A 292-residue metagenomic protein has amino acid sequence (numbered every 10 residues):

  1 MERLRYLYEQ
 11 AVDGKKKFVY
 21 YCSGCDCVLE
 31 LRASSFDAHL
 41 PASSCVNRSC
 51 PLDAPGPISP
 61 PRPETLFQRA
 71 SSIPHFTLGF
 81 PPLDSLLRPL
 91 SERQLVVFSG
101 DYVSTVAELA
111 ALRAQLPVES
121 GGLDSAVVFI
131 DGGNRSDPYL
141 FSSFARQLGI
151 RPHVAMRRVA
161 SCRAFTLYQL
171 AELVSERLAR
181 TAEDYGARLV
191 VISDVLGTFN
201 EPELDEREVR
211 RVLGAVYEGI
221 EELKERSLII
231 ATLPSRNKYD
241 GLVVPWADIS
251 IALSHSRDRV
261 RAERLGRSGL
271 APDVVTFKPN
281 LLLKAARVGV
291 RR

Functional and structural regions predicted by a protein language model:
M1-Q10: Short Cys/His-rich Zn2+-coordinating modules
D13-G14, S34-S43: Short linker/helix segments within small regulatory modules
C22, C45: Short cysteine-rich clusters marking metal-coordination/redox-active sites
L29, S49: Cys/His-rich microdomains that often coordinate metals
A54-R146: The Walker A/P-loop phosphate-binding site
V128-E201: Conserved inter-motif catalytic segment of the P-loop NTP-binding fold
A179-W246: P-loop NTPase motor core
I220-R292: Phosphate-binding/switch region of NTP-binding enzymes
